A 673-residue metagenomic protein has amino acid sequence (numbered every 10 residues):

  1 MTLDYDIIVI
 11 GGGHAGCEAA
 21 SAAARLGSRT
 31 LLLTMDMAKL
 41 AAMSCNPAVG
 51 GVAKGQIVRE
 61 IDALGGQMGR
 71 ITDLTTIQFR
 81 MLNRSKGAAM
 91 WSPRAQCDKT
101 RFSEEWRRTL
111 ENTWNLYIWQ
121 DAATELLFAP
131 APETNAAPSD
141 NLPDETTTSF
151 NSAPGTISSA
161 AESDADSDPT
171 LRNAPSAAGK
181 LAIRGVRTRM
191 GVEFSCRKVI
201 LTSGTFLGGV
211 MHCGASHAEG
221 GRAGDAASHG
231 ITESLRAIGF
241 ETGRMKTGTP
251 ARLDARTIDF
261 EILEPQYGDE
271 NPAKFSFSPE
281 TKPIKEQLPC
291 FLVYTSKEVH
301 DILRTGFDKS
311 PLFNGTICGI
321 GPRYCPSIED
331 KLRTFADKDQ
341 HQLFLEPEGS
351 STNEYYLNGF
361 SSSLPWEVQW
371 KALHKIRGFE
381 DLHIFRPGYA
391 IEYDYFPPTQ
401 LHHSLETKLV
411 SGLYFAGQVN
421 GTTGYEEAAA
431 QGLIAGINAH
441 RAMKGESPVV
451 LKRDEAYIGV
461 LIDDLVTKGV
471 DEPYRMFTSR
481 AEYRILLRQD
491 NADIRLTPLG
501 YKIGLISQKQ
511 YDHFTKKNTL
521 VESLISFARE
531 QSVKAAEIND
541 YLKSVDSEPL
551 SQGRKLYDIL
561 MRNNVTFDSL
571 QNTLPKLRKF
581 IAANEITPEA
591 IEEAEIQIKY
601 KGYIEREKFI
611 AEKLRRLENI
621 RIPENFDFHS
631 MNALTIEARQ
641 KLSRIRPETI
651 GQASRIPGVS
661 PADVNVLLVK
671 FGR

Functional and structural regions predicted by a protein language model:
T2-A15: Beta1/beta-strand and adjacent pyrophosphate-binding region of the FAD-binding site in flavoprotein oxidoreductases
L3-Y5, R189-K198: Core beta-strand elements of the Rossmann-like FAD/NAD(P) dinucleotide-binding domain in flavoenzyme oxidoreductases
I10, E193-G204: Short hydrophobic core segments
S21-E125, A129, M190, T202-R222 (+4 more regions): Conserved N-terminal/central alpha/beta ligand/cofactor-binding core
D36-A38, T232-W370, T467-D540, S544-Q552 (+1 more regions): An anion/pyrophosphate-binding glycine-rich loop and adjacent beta-alpha core in soluble alpha-beta enzymes
L127-A131, A178-V192: Conserved beta-strand-loop-beta-strand element in the redox core of flavoprotein oxidoreductases
Y356-T422, V450-D463, T587-K641, R646: A glycine-rich dinucleotide-binding beta-alpha-beta segment and adjacent secondary-structure elements that constitute
R480, L486, T497-K502, I506-N665 (+1 more regions): Extended, charge-enriched "interface" segments that sit outside catalytic cores
